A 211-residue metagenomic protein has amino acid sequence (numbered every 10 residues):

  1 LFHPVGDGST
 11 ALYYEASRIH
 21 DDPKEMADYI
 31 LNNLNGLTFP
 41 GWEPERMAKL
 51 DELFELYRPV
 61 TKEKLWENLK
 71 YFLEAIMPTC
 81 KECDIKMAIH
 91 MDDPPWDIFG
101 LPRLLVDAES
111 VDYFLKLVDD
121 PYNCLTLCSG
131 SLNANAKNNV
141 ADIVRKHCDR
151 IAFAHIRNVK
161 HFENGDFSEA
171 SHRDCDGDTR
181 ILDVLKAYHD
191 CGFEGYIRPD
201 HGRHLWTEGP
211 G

Functional and structural regions predicted by a protein language model:
L1-C124: Active-site acidic/histidine proton-transfer and metal-coordination neighborhood in alpha/beta enzyme cores
Y13-E15, D28, E43, N139 (+2 more regions): Poly-acidic low-complexity segments
A16-S17, N32, C191, Y196 (+1 more regions): Generic signature of intrinsically disordered, low-complexity segments enriched in small/polar residues
W66, I98-D112, L132-E194, W206-G211: Gly/Pro-rich active-site loop or hairpin
M87-I89, N123-L127, A152-I156, G195-P199: Hydrophobic faces of well-ordered beta-strands that scaffold small-molecule active sites in alpha/beta enzyme cores
D93, S131, R203: Short, glycine/acidic-enriched loop or turn micro-motifs at the edges of active sites
